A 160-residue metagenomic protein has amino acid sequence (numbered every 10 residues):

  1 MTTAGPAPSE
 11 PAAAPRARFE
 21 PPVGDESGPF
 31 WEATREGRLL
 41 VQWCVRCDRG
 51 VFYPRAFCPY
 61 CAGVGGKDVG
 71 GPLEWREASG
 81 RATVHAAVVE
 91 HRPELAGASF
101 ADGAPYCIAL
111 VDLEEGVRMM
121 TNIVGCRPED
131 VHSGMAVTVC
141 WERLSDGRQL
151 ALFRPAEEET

Functional and structural regions predicted by a protein language model:
M1-W43: A broadly conserved sequence feature marking short terminus-proximal activation segments in nucleic acid-centric
A12, E115-T160: Well-ordered alpha/beta subsegment
R38-V41, D48, R55: Residues immediately within or flanking Cys/His clusters that coordinate Zn2+ in small zinc-binding modules
W43-R46, Y60-G63: Short, cysteine/histidine-rich loop/knuckle motifs that typically chelate Zn2+
G50-V51, G65-V69, L73, H91: Cys/His-rich microdomains that often coordinate metals
L73-T83, V131-M135: Short coil-to-beta-strand transition motifs
A87-P93, E142-D146: Short, conserved beta-turn/loop elements at beta-strand boundaries and strand-helix junctions
D102-M119: Short, basic/aromatic beta-hairpin or loop at an interaction surface
